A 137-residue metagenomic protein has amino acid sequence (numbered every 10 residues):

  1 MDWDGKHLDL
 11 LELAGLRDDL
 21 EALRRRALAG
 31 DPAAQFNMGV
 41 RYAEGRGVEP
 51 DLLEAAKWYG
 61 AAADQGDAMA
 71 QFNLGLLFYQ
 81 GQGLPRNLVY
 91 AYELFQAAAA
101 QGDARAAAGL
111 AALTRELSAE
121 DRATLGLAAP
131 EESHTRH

Functional and structural regions predicted by a protein language model:
M1-D18, H137: Long, contiguous interaction/recruitment modules in multidomain scaffold/adaptor proteins
D4-G5, R17-L20, R24, P32 (+3 more regions): Alpha-helical tetratricopeptide repeat
L28-D31, E44-R46, D51, Y59 (+4 more regions): Short helix-capping/linker turns of helical repeat alpha-solenoids
F36-N37, F72-N73, R86-V89, R105-A111: Alpha-solenoid helical repeat scaffolds
N37-E44, N73-Q80, A111-E116: Hydrophobic face of amphipathic alpha-helices that form TPR/SEL1-like repeat modules and related alpha-solenoid
R105-H137: Terminal, low-structured helical/coil segments at or just beyond the last alpha-helical repeat
